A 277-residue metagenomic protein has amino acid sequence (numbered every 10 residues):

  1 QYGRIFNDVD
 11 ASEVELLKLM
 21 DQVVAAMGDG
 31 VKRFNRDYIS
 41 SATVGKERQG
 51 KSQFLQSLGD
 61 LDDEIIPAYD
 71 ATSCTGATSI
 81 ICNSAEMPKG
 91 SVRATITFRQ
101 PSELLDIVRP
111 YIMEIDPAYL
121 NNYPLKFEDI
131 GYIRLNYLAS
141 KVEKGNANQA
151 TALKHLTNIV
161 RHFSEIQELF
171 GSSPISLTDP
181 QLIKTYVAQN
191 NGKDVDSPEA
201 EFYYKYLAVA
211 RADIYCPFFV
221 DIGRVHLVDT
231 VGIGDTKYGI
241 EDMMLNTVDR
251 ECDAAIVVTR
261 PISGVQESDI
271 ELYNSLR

Functional and structural regions predicted by a protein language model:
Q1-N35: N-terminal pre-Walker A segment at the start of P-loop NTPase domains
G28-R277: Globular "head" domains of long coiled-coil molecular machines
